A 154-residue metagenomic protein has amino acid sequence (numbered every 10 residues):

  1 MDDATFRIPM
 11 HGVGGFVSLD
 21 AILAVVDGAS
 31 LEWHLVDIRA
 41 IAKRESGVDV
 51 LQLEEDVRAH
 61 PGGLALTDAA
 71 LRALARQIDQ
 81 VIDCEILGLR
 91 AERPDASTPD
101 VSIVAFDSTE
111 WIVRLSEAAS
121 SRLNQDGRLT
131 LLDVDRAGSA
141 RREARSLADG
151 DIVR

Functional and structural regions predicted by a protein language model:
M1-D37: Short, extreme N-terminal segment that most often corresponds to the first beta-strand
A4, D27-S30, H34-V50, G150-R154: Terminal intrinsically disordered, low-complexity, charge-rich regions
T5-P9, E32-H34, D83-G88, S102-V104 (+1 more regions): Ordered hydrophobic segments in well-structured contexts
V13-L19, S30, I41-R44, R93-A96 (+1 more regions): Short, surface-exposed beta-strand/loop "edge" segments at domain boundaries and coil↔beta transitions
S18, T67, T130-D133: Short, solvent-exposed coil/turn linker segments
I22-D27, L74-A75, G127: Hydrophobic, Leu/Ile/Phe/Ala-enriched alpha-helical segments that form helix-helix packing faces
R39-V104: Surface-exposed, low-hydrophobicity interaction/linker segments
D95-R154: Acidic, proline/glycine-rich low-complexity IDRs
